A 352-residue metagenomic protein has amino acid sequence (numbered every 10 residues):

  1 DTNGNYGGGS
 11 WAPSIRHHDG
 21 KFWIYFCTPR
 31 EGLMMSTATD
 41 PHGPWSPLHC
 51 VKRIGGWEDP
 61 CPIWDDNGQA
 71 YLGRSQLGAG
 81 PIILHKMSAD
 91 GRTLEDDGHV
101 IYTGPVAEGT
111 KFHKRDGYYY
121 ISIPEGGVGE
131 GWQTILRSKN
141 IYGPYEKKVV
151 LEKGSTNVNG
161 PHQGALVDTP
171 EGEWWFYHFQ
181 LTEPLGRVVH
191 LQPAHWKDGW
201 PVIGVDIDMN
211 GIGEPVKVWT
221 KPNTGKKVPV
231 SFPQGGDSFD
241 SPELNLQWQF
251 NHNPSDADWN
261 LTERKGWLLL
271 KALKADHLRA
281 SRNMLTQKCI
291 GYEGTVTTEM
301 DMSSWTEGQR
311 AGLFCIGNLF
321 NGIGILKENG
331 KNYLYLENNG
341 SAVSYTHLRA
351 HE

Functional and structural regions predicted by a protein language model:
D1-T2, T39-I54, S88-P105, L136-T156: Blade-edge beta-strand/turn elements of extracellular beta-propeller and related beta-sheet repeat scaffolds
G4-Y6, S10-P29, P47-V51, D59-G78 (+5 more regions): Hydrophobic core segments of beta-strands in well-ordered, beta-rich domains
G32-M34, G80-H85, E130-I135, G186-L191: Structural motif
E214-Q247: Extracellular carbohydrate-recognition regions
N245-L269: Extracellular glycan-recognition surfaces and repeat-rich motifs
T262-L278, L334: Short carbohydrate-recognition loop motifs
D276-K331: Secretory/extracellular carbohydrate-interaction modules and structurally similar beta-sandwich "look-alikes"
T346-E352: Conserved small/polar residues in nucleotide/adenosyl-binding loops
